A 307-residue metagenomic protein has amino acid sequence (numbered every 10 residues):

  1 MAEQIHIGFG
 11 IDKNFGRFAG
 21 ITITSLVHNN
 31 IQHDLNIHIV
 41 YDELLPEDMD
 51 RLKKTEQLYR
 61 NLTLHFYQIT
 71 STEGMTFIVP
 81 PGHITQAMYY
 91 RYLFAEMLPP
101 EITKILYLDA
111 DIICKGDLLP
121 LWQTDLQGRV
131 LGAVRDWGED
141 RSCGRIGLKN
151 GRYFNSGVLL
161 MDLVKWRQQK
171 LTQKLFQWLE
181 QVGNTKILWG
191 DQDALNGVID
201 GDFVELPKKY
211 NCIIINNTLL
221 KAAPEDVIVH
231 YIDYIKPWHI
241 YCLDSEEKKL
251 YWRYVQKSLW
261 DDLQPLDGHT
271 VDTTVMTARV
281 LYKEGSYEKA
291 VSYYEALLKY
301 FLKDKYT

Functional and structural regions predicted by a protein language model:
M1-I11, L163-T307: A glycosyltransferase accessory/donor-loop signature
H6-G8, N36-H38, H65: A structural signal for isolated positions on well-ordered beta-strands in alpha/beta enzyme cores
S25-H33: Short, acidic, metal-binding catalytic loop of nucleotide-sugar glycosyltransferases
N36-E43, A133-V134: Short internal beta-strands
D48-M97: Active-site-proximal specificity loops/subdomain of glycosyltransferases
F66-Q68, T72, A87-E139, G151-Y153 (+2 more regions): GT-A fold catalytic core of metal-dependent nucleotide-sugar glycosyltransferases, centered on the diacidic
L131-N150, I235, L250-Y254, M276: A short, conserved beta-to-alpha structural element at the edge of catalytic cores that scaffolds binding
G147-V158, N184-I187: A recurrent flexible, glycine/aromatic-enriched loop bordering the glycosyltransferase active site that acts as
